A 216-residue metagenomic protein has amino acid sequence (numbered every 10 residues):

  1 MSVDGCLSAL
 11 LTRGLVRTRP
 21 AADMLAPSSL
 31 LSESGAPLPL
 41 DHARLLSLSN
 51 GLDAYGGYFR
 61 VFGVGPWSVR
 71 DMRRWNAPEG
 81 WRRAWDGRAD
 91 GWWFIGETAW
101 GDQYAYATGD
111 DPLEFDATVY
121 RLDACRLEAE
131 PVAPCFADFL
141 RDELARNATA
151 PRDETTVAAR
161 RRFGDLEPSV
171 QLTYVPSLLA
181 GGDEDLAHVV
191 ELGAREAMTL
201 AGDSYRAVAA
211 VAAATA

Functional and structural regions predicted by a protein language model:
M1-Y106, D110-D111, R161, D165-A216: A surface-exposed partner-binding patch
F115-R152: Compact, glycine/acidic-enriched structural inserts
L144-L172: Short aromatic loop motif centered on NTY/YTY
